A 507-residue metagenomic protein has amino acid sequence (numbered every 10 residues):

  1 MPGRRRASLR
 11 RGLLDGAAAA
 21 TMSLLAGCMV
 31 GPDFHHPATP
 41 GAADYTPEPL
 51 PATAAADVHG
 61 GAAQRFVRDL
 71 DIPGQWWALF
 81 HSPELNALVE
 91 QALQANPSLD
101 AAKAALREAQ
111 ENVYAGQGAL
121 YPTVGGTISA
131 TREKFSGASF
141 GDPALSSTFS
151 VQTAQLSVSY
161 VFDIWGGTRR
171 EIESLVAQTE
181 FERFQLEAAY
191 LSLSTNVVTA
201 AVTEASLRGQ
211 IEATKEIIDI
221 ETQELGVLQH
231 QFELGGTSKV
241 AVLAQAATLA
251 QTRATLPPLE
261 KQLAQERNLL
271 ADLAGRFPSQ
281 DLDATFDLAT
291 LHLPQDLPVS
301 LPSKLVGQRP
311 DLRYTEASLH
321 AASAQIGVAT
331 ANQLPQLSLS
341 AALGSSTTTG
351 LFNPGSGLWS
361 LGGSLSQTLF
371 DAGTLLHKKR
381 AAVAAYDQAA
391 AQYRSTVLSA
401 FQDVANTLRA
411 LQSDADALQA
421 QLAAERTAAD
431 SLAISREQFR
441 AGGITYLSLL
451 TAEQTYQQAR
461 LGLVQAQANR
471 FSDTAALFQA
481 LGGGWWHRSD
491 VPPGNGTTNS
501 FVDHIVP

Functional and structural regions predicted by a protein language model:
P2-G3, L13-A17, T21-Q94, Q152 (+5 more regions): Terminal intrinsically disordered/low-complexity segments used for targeting and assembly
M29-V198, Q336-A341, L358, A372-K379: Short flexible linkers and secondary-structure junctions
V89, T153-S157, A201, P302 (+2 more regions): Membrane-embedded beta-strand positions in outer-membrane beta-barrel channels/transporters
D100-A101, Q117-G118, F162-Y190, V240-A244 (+6 more regions): Sec/SRP-type N-terminal targeting helices
F135-S139, K239, T348-F352: Outer-membrane beta-barrel proteins
T168, A177, F184-L301, A410 (+5 more regions): Periplasmic alpha-helical coiled-coil/stalk elements that build and connect Gram-negative outer-membrane
F232-G236, F439-G443, A480, G484: A short glycine-centered flexible hinge/capping loop motif at secondary-structure junctions
G235-S238, A400, T407, G442-Y446: Alpha-helical heptad-repeat coiled-coil segments that mediate oligomerization/polymerization in large
